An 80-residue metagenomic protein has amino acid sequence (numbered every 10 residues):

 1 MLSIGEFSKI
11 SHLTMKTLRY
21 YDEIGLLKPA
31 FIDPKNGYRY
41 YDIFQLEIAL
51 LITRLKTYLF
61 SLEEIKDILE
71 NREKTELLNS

Functional and structural regions predicted by a protein language model:
M1-T17: Polyanion-binding surface elements
S3-I4, I43-S80: Arg/Lys-rich, alpha-helical DNA-contact motif
F7-S8, Y21, I65: Short alpha-helical "recognition helix" segments of helix-turn-helix
L18-Y21, I52: Conserved hydrophobic/aromatic packing and binding residues within compact polymer-binding modules
Y20, D33-P34, D67: Proline- and acidic/polar-enriched loop/turn elements at helix boundaries
G25: Glycine-centered, phosphate/nucleic-acid-interacting loop/turn motifs that mediate DNA/RNA or nucleotide
F31-A49: Short helix-start
